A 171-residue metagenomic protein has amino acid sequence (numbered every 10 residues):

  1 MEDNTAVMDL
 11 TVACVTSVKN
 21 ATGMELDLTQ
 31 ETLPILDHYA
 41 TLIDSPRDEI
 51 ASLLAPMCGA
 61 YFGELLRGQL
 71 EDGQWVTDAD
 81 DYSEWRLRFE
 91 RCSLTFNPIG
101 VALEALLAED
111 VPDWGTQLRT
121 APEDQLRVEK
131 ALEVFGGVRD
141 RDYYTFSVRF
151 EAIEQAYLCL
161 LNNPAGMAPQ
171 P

Functional and structural regions predicted by a protein language model:
M1-P56: N-terminal low-complexity, intrinsically disordered segments
L28-I35, F62, N97, T145: A diffuse structural propensity rather than consistent per-protein peaks
I43, L65, Q69-L70, A105-E109: Generic structural signal for hydrophobic core residues of well-folded globular domains
L54-P98: Aromatic- and glycine-enriched beta-alpha-beta binding-site module
F89-A168: A recognition module on extended beta-rich or small alphabeta surfaces enriched in W/G with H and D/E
